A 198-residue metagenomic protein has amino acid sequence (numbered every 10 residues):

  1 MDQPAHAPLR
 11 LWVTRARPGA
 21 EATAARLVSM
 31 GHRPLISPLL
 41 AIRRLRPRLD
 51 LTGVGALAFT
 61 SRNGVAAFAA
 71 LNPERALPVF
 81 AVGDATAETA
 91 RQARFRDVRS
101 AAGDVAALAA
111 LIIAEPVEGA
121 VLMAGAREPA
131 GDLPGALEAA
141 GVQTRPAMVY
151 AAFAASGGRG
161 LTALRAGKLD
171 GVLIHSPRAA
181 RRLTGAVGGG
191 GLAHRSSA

Functional and structural regions predicted by a protein language model:
M1-A198: Signature of uroporphyrinogen-III synthase
